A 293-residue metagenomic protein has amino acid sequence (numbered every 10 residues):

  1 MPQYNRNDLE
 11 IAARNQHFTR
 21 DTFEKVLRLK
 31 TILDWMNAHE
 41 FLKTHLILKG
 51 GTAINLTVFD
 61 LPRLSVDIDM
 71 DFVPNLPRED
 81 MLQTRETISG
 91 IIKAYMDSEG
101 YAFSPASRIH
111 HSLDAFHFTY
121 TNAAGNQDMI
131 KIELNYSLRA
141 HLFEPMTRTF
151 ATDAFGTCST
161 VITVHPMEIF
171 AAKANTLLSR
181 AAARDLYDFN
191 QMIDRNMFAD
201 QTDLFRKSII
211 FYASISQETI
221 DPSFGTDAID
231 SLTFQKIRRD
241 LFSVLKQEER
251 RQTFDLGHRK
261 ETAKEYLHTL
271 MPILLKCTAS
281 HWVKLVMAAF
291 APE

Functional and structural regions predicted by a protein language model:
M1-L46, L56-I68, F72-E293: Structured mid-to-C-terminal alpha-helical surface segments
L48-T52: Glycine-rich beta-strand-to-loop/alpha-helix junction loops that act as flexible
